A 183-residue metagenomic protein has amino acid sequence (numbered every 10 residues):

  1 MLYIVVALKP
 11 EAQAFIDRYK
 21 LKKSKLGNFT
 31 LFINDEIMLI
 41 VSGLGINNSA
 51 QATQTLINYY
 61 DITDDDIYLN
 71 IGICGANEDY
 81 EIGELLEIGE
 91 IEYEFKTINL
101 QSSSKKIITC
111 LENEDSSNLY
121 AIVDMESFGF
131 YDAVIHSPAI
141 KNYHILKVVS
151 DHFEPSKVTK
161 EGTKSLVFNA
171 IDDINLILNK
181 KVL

Functional and structural regions predicted by a protein language model:
L2-L26: N-terminal beta1-alpha1 ligand-phosphate binding loop
L26-L183: Glycine-rich phosphate- or other oxyanion-binding loops that anchor nucleotides, phosphorylated ligands
